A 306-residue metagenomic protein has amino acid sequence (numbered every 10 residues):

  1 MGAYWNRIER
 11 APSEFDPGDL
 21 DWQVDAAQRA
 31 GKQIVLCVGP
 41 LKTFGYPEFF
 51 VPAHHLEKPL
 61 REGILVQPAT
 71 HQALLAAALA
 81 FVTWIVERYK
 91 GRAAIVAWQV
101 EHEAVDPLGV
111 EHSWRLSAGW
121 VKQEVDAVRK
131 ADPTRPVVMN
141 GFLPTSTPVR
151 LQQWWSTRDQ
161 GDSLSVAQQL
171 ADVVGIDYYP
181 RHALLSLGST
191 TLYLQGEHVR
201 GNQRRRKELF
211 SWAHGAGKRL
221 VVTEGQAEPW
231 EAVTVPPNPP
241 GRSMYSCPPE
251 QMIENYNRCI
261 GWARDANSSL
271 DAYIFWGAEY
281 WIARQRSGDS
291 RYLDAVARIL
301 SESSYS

Functional and structural regions predicted by a protein language model:
M1, I34-V38, V96-V100, V137-M139 (+3 more regions): Hydrophobic faces of well-ordered beta-strands that scaffold small-molecule active sites in alpha/beta enzyme cores
M1-L60, V110-N140, G188-G215: Aromatic-lined substrate-binding rim segments of carbohydrate-active enzymes
G2-Y4, G39-T43, V100-E103, F142-P148 (+3 more regions): Active-site beta-loop-alpha junctions enriched in small/polar residues
A11-D19, A69-A77, H112-W120, W155 (+4 more regions): Alpha-helix N-cap and loop-to-helix initiation/capping positions
A27, I85, W98, V128 (+3 more regions): Conserved, mostly hydrophobic/aromatic
L41-Y46, G63-W114, L270-F275: Active-site groove signature of glycoside hydrolases
R115-G119, Q123-D126, K130-G141, T145-V235: Glycoside hydrolase catalytic-domain groove-lining segments
G217-S306: Substrate-binding cleft of secreted/luminal carbohydrate-active enzymes
